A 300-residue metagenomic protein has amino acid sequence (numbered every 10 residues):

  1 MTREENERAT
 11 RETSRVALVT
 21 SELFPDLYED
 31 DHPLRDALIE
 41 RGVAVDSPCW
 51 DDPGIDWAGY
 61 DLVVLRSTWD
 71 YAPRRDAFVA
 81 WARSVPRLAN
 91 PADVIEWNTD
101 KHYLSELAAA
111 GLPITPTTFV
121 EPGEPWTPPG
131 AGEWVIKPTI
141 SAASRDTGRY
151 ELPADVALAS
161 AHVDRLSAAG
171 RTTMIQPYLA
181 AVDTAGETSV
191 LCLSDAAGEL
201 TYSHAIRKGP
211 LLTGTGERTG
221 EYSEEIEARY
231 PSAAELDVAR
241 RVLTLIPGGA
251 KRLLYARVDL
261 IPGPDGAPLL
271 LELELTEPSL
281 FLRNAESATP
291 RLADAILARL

Functional and structural regions predicted by a protein language model:
T2-T20, A82-P86, D93-A185, A233-L236: Active-site nucleotide/adenylate-binding loops and adjacent lid/helix of ATP-dependent enzymes
E12-E121: Conserved N-proximal alpha/beta basic substrate-recognition cap immediately N-terminal to, or forming the N-lobe
V43, L112-P113, G130-A131, G248-L254: Short secondary-structure junctions
Y60-V64, K137, T188-C192, H204 (+2 more regions): A short beta-strand motif that forms the metal-chelation/ATP-contact edge of phosphoryl-transfer active sites
W69, A143-S144, K208-L212, E274-N284: Glycine-rich phosphate/pyrophosphate-binding beta-alpha loops
T115-T117, Y202, L260: Structured catalytic cores of enzymes that bind and process phosphorylated ligands/cofactors
A154-P247, L269: Phosphate-binding site of ATP-dependent enzymes
A233-L300: ATP-dependent carboxylate activation and anion-phosphoryl transfer catalytic cores that bind Mg-ATP to form
